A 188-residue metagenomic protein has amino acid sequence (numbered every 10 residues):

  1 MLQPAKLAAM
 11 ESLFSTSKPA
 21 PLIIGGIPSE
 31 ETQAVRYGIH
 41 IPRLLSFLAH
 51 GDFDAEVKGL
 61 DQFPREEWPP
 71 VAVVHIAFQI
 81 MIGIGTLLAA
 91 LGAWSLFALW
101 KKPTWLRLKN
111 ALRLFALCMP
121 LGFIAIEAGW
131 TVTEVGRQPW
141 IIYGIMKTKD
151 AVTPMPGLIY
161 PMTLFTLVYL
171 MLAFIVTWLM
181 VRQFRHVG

Functional and structural regions predicted by a protein language model:
M1-F47: Aromatic-rich transmembrane-lumenal/periplasmic boundary elements in polytopic membrane proteins
M1-L2, V132-V135, M180-G188: Juxtamembrane/interface segments at transmembrane-helix termini
S29-P42, F115-T133: Hydrophobic alpha-helical membrane-insertion segments
S29-T86, M162: Individual transmembrane alpha-helix segments
E66-Q79, P103-N110, T153-I159: Juxtamembrane loop-transmembrane helix junctions in multi-pass integral membrane proteins, especially the extracellular
I80-L96, L167-V176: Hydrophobic alpha-helical transmembrane segments
L87-A125, V181-G188: Juxtamembrane interface at the cytosolic side of transmembrane helices
P120-L164, V168: Membrane-proximal extracellular juxtamembrane segment immediately upstream of a following transmembrane helix
